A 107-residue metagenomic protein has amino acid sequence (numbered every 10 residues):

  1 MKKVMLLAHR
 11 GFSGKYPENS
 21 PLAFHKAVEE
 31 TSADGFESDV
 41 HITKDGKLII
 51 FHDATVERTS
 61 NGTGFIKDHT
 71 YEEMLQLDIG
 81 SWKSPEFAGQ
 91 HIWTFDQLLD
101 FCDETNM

Functional and structural regions predicted by a protein language model:
M1-M107: Phosphate-group recognition and catalysis centered on beta-loop-alpha active-site segments
